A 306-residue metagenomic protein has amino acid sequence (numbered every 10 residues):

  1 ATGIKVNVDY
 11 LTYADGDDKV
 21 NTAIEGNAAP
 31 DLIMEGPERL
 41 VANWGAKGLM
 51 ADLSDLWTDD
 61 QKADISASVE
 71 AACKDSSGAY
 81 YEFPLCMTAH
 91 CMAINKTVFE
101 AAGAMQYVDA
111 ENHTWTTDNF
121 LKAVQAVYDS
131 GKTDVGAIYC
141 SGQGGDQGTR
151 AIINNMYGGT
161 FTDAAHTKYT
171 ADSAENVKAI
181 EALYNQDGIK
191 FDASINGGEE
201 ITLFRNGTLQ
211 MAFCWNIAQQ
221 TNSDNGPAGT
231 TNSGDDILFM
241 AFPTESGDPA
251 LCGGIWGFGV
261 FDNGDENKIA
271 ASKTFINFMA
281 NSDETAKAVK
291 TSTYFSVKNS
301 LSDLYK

Functional and structural regions predicted by a protein language model:
A1-K47, T58-K62, Q106, S246 (+2 more regions): Conserved N-terminal structural module of periplasmic/extracytoplasmic solute-binding proteins
T2-K5, G78, E181, Q186 (+1 more regions): Extracytoplasmic/periplasmic substrate-recognition and gating elements
Y10-K19, E38-R39, H113-N119, D192-N206: Short helix-initiation/N-cap motifs at beta->coil->alpha
D31-M34, Q210-W215: Paired acidic/hydrophobic, glycine-rich loop segments that form the ligand-binding mouth/hinge of periplasmic-binding
G36-C91, E100, D118, N154 (+1 more regions): Hinge/lid segment of periplasmic solute-binding proteins
D52-A67, V108-T114, G136-I138, G159-K178 (+3 more regions): Short, solvent-exposed loop/beta-turn-alpha elements that line the ligand-binding surface or hinge of extracytoplasmic
S76-L85, H90, E100, T116-K168 (+1 more regions): Extracytoplasmic/periplasmic solute-binding protein
L121-A126, A165-G197, F242: Glycine-centered hinge/linker elements that transmit conformational signals in sensory and ligand-binding systems
